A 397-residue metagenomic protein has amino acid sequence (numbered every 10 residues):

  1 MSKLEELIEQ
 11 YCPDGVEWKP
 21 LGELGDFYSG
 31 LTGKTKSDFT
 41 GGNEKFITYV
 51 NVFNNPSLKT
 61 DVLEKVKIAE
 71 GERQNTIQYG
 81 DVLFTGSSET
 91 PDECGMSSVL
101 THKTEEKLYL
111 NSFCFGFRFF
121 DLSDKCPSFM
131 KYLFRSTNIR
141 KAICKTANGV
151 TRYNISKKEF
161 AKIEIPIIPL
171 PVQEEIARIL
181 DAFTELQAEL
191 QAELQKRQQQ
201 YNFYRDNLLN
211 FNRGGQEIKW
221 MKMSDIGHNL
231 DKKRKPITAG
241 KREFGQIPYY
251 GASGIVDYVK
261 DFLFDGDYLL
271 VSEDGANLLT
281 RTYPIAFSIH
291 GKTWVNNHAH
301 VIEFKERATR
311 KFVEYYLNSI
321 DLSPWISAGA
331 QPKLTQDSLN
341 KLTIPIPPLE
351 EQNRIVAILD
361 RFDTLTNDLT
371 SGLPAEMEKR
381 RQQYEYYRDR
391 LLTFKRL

Functional and structural regions predicted by a protein language model:
I8-L31, R213-R234, G240-Y250, G372 (+1 more regions): Non-catalytic DNA-recognition/assembly elements of restriction-modification systems
Q10, G33, E70-G71, G149 (+4 more regions): Short, solvent-exposed loop/turn positions at domain surfaces that link secondary-structure elements or cap domain
C12-K19, M130, A161-Q198, N202 (+2 more regions): Amphipathic alpha-helical segments
G25, T35-I68, Q78, S224-L279: DNA target-recognition patches
T48, E72-R135, G251-S253, D261-N318 (+2 more regions): A short beta-sheet element
P56, E93, V99-T101, F120 (+11 more regions): Long compositionally biased, domain-poor regions of proteins
K103-K107, L194-G215, Y268, G291-K292 (+2 more regions): Short amphipathic alpha-helical linker/capping segments at the junctions of internal repeats and modular domains
K107-F115, A147-I168, K292-H298, A330-P347: A short glycine-rich beta-alpha junction/loop motif
